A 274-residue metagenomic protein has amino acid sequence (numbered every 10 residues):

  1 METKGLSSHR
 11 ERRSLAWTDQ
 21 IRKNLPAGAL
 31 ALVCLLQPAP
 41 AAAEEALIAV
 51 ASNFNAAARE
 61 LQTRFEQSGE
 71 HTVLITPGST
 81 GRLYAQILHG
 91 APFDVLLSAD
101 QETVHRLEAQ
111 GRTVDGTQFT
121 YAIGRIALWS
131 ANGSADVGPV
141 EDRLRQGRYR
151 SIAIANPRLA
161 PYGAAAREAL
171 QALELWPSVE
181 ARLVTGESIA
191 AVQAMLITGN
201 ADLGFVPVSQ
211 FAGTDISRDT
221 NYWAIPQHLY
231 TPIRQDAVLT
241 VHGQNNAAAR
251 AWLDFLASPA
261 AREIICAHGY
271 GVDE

Functional and structural regions predicted by a protein language model:
M1-I21: N-terminal secretory signal peptides that target proteins for export/translocation
E11, C34-L35: Juxtamembrane/membrane-water interface recognition
P26, L30-L32: Hydrophobic helical h-region of N-terminal Sec-dependent signal peptides in bacterial secretory/periplasmic proteins
A43-G81, A85-H89, S98-Q101, H105-G111 (+2 more regions): Exported/periplasmic ABC-transporter solute-binding proteins
A91-F93: Short acidic/histidine-rich motifs immediately flanking catalytic phosphotransfer sites in two-component signaling
G116: Active-site phosphate-binding/coordination module
